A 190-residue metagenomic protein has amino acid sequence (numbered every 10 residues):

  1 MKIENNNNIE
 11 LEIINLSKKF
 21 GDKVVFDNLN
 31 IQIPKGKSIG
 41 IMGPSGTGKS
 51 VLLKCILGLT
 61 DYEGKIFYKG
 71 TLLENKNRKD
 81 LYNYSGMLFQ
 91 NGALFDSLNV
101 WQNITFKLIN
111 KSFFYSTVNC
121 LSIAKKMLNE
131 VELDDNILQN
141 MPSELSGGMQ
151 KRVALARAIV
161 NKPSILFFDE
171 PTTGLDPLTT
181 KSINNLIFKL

Functional and structural regions predicted by a protein language model:
M42-P44: The feature captures the beta-strand-to-loop junction immediately N-terminal to the Walker
L57: Helix-to-loop junction immediately C-terminal to a conserved catalytic motif
G64-L73: Conserved ABC transporter NBD signature motif
V118-N136, F188: Conserved ABC ATPase "signature" region
M141-L145, M149: Conserved ABC ATPase signature
K162: Conserved catalytic motifs of ABC-family nucleotide-binding domains
L166-D169: Catalytic Walker B motif of ABC-type/P-loop ATPase nucleotide-binding domains
